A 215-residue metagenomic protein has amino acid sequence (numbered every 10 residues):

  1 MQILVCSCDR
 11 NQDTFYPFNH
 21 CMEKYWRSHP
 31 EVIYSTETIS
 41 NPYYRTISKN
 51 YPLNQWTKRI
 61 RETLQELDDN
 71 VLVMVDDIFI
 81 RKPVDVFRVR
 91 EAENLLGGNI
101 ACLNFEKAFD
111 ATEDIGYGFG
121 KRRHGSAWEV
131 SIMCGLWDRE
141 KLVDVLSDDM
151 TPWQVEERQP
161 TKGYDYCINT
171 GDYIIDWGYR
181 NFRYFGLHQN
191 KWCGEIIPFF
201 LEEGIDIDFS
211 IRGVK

Functional and structural regions predicted by a protein language model:
M1-N70: N-terminal anchoring/stem segment of glycosyltransferases
I33-Y34, V71-V73, A101-E106, L136 (+1 more regions): A structural signal for short, well-ordered beta-strand segments and their strand-loop junctions that often border
D69-R81: Short beta-strand-to-loop acidic/aromatic patch adjacent to the donor-nucleotide binding site
K82-A111: Conserved donor-nucleotide/metal-binding helix-loop-beta segment in metal-dependent transferases, i.e., the alpha-helix
E113-A127: Short, flexible, basic/aromatic active-site loop/helix in glycosyltransferases
E129-W192: Catalytic core and acceptor-binding pocket of nucleotide-sugar-dependent glycosyltransferases
F182-K215: Hydrophobic helical membrane-anchoring modules
